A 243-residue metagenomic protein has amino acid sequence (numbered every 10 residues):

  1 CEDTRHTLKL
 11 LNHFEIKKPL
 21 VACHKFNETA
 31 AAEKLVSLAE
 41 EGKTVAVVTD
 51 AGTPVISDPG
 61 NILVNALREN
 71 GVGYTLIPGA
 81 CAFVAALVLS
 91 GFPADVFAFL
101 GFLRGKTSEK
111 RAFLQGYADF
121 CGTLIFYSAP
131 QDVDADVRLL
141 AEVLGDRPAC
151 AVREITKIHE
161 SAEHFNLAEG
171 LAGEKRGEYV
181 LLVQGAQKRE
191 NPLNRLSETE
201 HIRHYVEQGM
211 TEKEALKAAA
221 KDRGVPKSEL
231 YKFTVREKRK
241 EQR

Functional and structural regions predicted by a protein language model:
C1-I16, V88-F92, A98, R104-T107 (+1 more regions): RNA substrate-binding interface of SAM-dependent RNA methyltransferases
C1-I77, V84-A85: Class I S-adenosyl-L-methionine
I16-K18, S37-A39, V64-N65, S90-D95 (+3 more regions): Short, hinge-like loop/turn segments at secondary-structure boundaries
K17-H24, Y74-T75, D95-G101, D146-V152 (+1 more regions): Short hydrophobic/aromatic-enriched beta-strand-loop microsegments
E28-K34, A86, T107-R111, H159-E163: Short, charged, surface-exposed secondary-structure boundary motifs
K43-T44, T123, Y127-R243: A contiguous loop/helix-start segment that scaffolds small-molecule binding in enzyme catalytic cores
T53, S57, A80, L103 (+4 more regions): Conserved phosphate/pyrophosphate-binding and hydrolysis machinery centered on Walker-type P-loop NTPases, extending
I62-F120: Class I SAM-dependent methyltransferase SAM-binding "motif I" and its flanking Rossmann-like core
